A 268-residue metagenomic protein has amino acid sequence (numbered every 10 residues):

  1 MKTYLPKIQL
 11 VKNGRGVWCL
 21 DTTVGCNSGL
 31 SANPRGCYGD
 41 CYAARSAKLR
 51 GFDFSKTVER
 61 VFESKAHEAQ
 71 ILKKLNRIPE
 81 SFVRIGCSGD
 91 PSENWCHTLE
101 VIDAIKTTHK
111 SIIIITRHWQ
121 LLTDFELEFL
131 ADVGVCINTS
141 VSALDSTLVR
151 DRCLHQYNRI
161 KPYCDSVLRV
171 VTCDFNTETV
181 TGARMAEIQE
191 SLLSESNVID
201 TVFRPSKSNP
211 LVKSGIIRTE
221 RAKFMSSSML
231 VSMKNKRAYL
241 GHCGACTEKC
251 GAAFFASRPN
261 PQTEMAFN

Functional and structural regions predicted by a protein language model:
M1-Q9, S194-N268: C-terminal accessory extensions appended to soluble enzyme cores
K2-F62, C243-A256: Canonical Radical SAM [4Fe-4S] cluster-binding loop centered on the CxxxCxxC motif and its immediate flanking residues
A32, A43-A47, A66-A69, A104 (+8 more regions): A sequence-composition feature that detects small, non-aromatic residues
F52-I71, A266-N268: Short microdomains enriched in Cys/His and/or Lys/Arg
A66-S227, V231: Conserved AdoMet/S-adenosylmethionine-binding subsite of the radical SAM
